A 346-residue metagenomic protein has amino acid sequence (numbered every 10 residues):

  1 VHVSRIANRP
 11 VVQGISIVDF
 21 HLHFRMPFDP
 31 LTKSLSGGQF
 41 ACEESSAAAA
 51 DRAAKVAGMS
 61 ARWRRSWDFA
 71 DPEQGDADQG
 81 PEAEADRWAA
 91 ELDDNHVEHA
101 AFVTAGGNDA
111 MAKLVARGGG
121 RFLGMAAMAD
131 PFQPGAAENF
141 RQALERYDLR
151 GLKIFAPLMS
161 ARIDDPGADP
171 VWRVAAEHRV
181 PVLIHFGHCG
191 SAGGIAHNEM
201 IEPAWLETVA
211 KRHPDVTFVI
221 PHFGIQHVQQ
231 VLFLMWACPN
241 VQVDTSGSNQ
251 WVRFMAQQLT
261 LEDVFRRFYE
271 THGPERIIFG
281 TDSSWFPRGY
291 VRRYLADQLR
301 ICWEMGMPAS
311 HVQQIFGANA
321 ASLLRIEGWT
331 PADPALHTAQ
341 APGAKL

Functional and structural regions predicted by a protein language model:
V1-F20, P27-A90, H99, R267 (+2 more regions): Mid-to-C-terminal alpha-helical segments outside catalytic/metal-binding sites
I17-F20, F102-V103, A126, K153 (+3 more regions): Active-site neighborhood of phospho(di)ester-bond hydrolases with catalytic His/Asp-centered motifs
H21, L92, M111, L152 (+6 more regions): Conserved, mostly hydrophobic/aromatic
R25-P27, G107-A110, P131-P134, H188-A192 (+3 more regions): Active-site environment of divalent metal-dependent phosphoester hydrolases
G80-E91, F132-L144, V228: Short, acidic/polar
D93-H99, G120-L123, K211-F218: Short, surface-exposed connector motifs at secondary-structure boundaries
E98-H99, V103-M200: Active-site gating/metal-coordination segments in enzymes
R150-G151, D164-I278, T330-A339, G343-K345: Catalytic pocket-lining loop regions of alpha/beta-barrel enzymes, especially the amidohydrolase/enolase/GH5 lineages
